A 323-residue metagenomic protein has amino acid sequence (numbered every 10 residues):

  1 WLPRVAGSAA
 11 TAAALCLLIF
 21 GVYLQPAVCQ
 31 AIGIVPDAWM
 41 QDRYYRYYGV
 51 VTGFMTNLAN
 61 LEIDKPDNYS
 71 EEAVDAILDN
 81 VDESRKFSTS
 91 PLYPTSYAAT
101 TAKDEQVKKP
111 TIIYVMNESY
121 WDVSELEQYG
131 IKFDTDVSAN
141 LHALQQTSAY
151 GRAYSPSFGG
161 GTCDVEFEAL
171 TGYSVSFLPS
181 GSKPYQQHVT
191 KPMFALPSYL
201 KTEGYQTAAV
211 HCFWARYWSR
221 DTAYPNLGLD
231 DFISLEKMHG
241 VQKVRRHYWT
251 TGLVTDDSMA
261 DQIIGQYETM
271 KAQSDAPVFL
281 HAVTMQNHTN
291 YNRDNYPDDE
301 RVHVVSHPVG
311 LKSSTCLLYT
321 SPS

Functional and structural regions predicted by a protein language model:
W1-K109, I131-R152, Y185-T190, F194: N-terminal secretory/membrane-targeting segments
L92-K108, V115-P322: Solvent-exposed soluble domains appended to multi-pass membrane proteins
